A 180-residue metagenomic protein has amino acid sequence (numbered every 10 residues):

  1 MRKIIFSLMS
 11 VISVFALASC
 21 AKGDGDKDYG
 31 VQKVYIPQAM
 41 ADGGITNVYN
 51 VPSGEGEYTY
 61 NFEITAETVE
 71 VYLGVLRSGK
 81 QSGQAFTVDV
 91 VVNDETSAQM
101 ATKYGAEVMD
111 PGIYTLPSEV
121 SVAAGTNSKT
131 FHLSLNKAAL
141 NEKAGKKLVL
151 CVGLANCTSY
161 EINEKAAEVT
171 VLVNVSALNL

Functional and structural regions predicted by a protein language model:
M1-L8: Bacterial N-terminal signal peptides that target proteins for export
F15-S19: C-terminal motif of bacterial Sec signal peptides marking the signal peptidase cleavage site
A21-A101, E107, A144-K146, I162-E168 (+1 more regions): Acidic/polar, low-complexity intrinsically disordered N-terminal segments immediately downstream of a Sec signal
Y60-E63, P117-V122: Beta-strand-rich interaction surfaces with strong enrichment in secreted/lumenal proteins
A98-V120: Short beta-strand and strand-turn-strand segments in soluble, beta-rich domains
E119-T126, F131-N141: Short, hydrophobic beta-strand segments
A139-V149: Short glycine/proline/serine/threonine-rich loop/turn segments at secondary-structure transition edges
V152-I162: Enriched for extracellular/lumenal, surface-exposed ectodomains of secreted and cell-surface proteins
